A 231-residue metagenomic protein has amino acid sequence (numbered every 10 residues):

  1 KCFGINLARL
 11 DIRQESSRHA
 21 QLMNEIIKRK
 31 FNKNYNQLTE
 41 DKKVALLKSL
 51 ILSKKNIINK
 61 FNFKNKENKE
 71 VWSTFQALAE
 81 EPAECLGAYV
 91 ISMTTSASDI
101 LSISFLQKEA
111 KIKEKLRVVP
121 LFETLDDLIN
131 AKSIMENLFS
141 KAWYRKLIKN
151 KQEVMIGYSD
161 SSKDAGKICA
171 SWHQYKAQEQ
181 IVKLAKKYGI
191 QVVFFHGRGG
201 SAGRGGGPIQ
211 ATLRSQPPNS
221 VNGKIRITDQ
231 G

Functional and structural regions predicted by a protein language model:
K1-E80: Extended, charge-enriched "interface" segments that sit outside catalytic cores
L7-Q14, T39, G87-I91, L147-K151: Short coil/turn segments at secondary-structure boundaries
A8-D11, R18-A20, D99-L101, I129-A131 (+2 more regions): Short helix/loop capping segments that flank catalytic or ligand/cofactor-binding pockets
I58-N65, S92, D164-Q174: The substrate-binding groove and active-site-proximal loops of carbohydrate-active enzymes, especially glycoside
E67, A88-T95, R117-E123: Catalytic beta/alpha-barrel core
S73-L78, T94, S98-I100, K108-K111: Long, structured ligand/cofactor-binding scaffold of large enzymes
A110-G231: Catalytic or ion-translocation cores adjacent to nucleophile or general acid/base/metal-coordination motifs in diverse
